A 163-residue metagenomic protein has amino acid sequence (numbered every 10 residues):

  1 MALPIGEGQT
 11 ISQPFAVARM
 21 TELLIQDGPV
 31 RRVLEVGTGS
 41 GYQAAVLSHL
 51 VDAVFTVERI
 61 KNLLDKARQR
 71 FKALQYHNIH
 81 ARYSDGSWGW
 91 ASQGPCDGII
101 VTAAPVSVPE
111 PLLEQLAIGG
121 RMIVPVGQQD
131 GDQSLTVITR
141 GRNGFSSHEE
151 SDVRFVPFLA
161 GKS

Functional and structural regions predicted by a protein language model:
M1, I5-E7, S12-Q13, S92 (+3 more regions): Generic structural "secondary-structure junction" signal
M1-A2, E7-R32: Conserved alpha-helix/loop element of class I SAM-dependent methyltransferases that forms part of the SAM/SAH-binding
I25-F145: Conserved nucleotide-cofactor-binding alpha/beta core module
S134-S163: Substrate-binding/catalytic lobe of Class I Rossmann-like enzymes that use SAM or dcSAM, i.e., the mid-to-C-terminal
